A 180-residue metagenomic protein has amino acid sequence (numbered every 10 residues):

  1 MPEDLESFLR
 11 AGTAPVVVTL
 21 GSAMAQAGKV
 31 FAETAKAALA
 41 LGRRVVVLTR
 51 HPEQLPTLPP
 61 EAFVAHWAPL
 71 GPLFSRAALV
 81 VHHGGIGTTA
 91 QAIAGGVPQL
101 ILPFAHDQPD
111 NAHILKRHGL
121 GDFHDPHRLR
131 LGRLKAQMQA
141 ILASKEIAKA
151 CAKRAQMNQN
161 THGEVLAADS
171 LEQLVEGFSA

Functional and structural regions predicted by a protein language model:
M1-L79: Donor-nucleotide binding loops and adjacent catalytic segments primarily of GT-B fold Leloir glycosyltransferases
M24-A27, E53-P56, T88-T89, D107-P109 (+1 more regions): Flexible loop/turn segments at secondary-structure boundaries
V45-V47, L100-I101, D122-H124: Short hydrophobic alpha-helical runs that function as membrane-insertion/retention elements
P60, G95-G96, K116-G121: Acidic, glycine-centered active-site loop in nucleotide-sugar glycosyltransferases
A65-I114: A donor-sugar binding/catalytic signature common to diverse glycosyltransferases and related nucleotide-sugar
H106-Q137, K149: Change "using UDP/GDP/dTDP sugars" to "using nucleotide sugars
L131-A180: C-terminal amphipathic helix plus adjacent low-complexity, charged tail appended to glycosyltransferase catalytic
